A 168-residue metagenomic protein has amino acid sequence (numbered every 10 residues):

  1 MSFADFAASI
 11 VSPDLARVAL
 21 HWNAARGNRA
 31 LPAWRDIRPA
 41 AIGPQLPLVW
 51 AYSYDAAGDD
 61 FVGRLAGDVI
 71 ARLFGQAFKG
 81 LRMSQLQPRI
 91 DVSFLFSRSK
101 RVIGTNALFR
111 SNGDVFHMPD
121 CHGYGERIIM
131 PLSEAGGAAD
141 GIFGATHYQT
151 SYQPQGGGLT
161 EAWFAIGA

Functional and structural regions predicted by a protein language model:
M1-Q85, S93, S97-A168: Intrinsically disordered, low-complexity terminal regulatory regions
